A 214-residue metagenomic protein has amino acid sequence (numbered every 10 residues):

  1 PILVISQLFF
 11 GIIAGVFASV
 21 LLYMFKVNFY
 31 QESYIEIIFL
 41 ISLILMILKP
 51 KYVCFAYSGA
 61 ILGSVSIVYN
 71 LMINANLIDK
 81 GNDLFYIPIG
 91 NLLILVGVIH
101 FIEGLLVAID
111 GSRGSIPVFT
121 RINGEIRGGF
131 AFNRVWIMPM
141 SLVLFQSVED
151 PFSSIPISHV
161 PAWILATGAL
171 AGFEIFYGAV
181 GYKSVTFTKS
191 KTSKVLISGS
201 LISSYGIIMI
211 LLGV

Functional and structural regions predicted by a protein language model:
P1-V214: Hydrophobic transmembrane alpha-helices and their immediate loop junctions in multi-pass integral membrane proteins
